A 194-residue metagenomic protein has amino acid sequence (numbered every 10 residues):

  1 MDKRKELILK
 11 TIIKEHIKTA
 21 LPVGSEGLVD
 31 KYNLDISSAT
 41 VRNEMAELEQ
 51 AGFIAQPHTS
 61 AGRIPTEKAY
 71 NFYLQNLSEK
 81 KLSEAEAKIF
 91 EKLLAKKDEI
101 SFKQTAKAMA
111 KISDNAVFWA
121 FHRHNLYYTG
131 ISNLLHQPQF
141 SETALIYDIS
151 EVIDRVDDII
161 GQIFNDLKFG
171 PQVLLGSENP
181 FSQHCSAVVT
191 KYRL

Functional and structural regions predicted by a protein language model:
M1-K10: Short alpha-helical segments that sit at the start of domains
D2, P22, A95, E99: Conserved phosphate/pyrophosphate-binding and hydrolysis machinery centered on Walker-type P-loop NTPases, extending
R4, L21-S25, E84-E86: A short alpha-helix capping/helix-coil boundary motif
L9-K14, V188-T190: Contiguous, well-ordered alpha-helical segments that form the cores/surfaces of helical PPI scaffolds
K14, K18, P22-N76: N-terminal helix-turn-helix
S78-L194: Intrinsically disordered, acidic Ser/Thr/Pro-rich low-complexity regulatory segments
